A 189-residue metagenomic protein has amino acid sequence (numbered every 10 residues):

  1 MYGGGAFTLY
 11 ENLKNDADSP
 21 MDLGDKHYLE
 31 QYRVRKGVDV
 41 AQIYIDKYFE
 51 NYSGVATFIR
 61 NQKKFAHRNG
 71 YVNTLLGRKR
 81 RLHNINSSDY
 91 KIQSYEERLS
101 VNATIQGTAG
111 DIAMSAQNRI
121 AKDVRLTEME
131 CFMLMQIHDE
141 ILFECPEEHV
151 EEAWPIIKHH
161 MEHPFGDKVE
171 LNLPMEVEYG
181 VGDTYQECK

Functional and structural regions predicted by a protein language model:
M1-K189: Conserved catalytic core of nucleotide polymerization and phosphodiester-bond processing enzymes
